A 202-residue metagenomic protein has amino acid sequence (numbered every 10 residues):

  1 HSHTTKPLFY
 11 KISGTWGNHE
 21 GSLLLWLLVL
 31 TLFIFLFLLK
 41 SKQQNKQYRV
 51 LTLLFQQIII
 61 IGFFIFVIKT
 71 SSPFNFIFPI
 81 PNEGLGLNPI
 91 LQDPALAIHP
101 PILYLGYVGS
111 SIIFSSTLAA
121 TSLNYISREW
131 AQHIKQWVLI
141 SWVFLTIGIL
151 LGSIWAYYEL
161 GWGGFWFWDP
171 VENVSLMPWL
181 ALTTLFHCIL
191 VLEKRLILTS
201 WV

Functional and structural regions predicted by a protein language model:
H1-V202: Polytopic transmembrane helical bundles with strong interfacial aromatic enrichment
